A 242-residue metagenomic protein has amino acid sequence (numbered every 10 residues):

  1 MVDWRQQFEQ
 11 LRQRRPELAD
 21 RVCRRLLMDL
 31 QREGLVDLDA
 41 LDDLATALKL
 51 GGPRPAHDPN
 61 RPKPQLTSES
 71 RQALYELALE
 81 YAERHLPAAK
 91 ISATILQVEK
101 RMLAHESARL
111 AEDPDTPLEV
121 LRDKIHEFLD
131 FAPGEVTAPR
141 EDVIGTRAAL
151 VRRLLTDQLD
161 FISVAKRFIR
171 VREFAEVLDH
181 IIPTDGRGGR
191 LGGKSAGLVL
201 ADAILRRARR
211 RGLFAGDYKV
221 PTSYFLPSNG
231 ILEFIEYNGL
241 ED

Functional and structural regions predicted by a protein language model:
M1-D242: N-terminal beta-alpha lobe that positions the nucleotide/phosphoryl donor in ATP/NTP-coupled carboxylate activation
